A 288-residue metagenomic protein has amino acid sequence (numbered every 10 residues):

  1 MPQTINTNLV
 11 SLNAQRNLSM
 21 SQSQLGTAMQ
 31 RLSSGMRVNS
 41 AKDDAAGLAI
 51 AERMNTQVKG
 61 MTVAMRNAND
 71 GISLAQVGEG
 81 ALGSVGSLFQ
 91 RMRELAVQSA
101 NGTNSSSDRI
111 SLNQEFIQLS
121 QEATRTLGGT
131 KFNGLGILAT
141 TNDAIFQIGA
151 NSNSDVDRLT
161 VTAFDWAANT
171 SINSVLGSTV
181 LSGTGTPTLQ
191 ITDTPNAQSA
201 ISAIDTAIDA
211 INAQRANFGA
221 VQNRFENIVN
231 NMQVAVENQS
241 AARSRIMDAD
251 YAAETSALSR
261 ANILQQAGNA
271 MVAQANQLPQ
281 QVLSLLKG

Functional and structural regions predicted by a protein language model:
M1-G288: Primary detection of the long, small/polar-rich alpha-helical "axial" segments characteristic of bacterial flagellar
